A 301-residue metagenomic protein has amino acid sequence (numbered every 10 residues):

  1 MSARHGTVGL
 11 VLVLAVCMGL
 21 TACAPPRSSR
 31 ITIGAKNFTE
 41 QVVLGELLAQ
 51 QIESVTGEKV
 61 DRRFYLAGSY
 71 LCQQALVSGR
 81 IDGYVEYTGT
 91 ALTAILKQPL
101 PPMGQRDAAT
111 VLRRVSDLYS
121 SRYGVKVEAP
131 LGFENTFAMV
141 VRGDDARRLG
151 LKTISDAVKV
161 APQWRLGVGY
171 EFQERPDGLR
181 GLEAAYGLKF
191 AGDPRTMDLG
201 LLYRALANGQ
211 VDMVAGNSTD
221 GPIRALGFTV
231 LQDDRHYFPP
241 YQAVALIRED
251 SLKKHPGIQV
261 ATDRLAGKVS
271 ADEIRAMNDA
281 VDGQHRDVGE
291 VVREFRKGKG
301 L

Functional and structural regions predicted by a protein language model:
M1-L10: Bacterial N-terminal signal peptides that target proteins for export
G19-A22: C-terminal motif of bacterial Sec signal peptides marking the signal peptidase cleavage site
S28-E40, E58-F64, P162-G167: Short, well-ordered beta-strand elements
T39-K59, P176, R180-A184: Short, polar/charged alpha-helical segment
E53, R62-Q98, P102: Glycine/small-residue-rich interface belts in oligomeric ring/scaffold proteins and their assembly partners
D61-Q74, G192-R204: Short helix-initiation/N-cap motifs at beta->coil->alpha
G89-A184, L188, G192-P194, D212 (+2 more regions): Contiguous mixed-secondary-structure segments that line small-molecule binding/active-site clefts of soluble domains
